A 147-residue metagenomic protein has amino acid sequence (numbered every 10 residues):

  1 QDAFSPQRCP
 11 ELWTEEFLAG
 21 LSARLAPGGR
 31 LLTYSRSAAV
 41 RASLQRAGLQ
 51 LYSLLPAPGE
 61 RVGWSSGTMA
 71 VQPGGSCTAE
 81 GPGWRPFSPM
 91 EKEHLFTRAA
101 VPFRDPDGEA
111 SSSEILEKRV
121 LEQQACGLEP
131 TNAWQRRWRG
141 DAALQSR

Functional and structural regions predicted by a protein language model:
Q1-L12: A short SAM/SAH-binding and catalytic strip from SAM-dependent methyltransferases
A3, Y34-A38: Short strand-turn motif at the edge of the Rossmann-like AdoMet-binding core
E11, L31, G59-G75: Accessory recognition modules or surfaces
E11-P27: A short glycine-rich, Lys/Arg-flanked "PGG" loop and its adjoining helix->strand segment in the class I
A19, R41-S66: Conserved Class I S-adenosyl-L-methionine
P27-S35: Conserved beta-strand signature within the Rossmann-like core of class I S-adenosyl-L-methionine
T68-R147: SAM/dcSAM-binding transferase cores
